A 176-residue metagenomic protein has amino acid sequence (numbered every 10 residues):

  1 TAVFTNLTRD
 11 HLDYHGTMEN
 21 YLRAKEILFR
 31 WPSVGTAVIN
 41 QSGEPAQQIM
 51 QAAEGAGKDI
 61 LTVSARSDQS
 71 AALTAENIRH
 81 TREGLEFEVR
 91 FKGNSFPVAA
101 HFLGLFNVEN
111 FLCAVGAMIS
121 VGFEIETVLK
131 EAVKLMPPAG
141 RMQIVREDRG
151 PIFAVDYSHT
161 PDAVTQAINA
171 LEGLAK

Functional and structural regions predicted by a protein language model:
T1-I152: Acidic, Mg2+-coordinating active-site environments of NTP-dependent enzymes
P137-G140, P161-K176: Active-site beta-alpha connecting loops in nucleotide-dependent enzymes
F153-H159: Switch II (G3) loop of P-loop NTPases
